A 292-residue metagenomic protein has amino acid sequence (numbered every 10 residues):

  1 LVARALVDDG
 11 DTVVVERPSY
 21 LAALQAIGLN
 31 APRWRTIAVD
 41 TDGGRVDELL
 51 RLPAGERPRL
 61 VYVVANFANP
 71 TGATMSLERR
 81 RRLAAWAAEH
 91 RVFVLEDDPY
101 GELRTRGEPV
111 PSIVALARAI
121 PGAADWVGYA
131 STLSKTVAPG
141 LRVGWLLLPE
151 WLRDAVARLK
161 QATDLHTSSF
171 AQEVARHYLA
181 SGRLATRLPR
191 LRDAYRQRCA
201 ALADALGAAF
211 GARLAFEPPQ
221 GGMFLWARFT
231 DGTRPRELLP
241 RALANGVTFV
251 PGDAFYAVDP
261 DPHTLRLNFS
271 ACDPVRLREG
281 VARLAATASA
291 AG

Functional and structural regions predicted by a protein language model:
L1-G292: PLP-dependent class I/II
